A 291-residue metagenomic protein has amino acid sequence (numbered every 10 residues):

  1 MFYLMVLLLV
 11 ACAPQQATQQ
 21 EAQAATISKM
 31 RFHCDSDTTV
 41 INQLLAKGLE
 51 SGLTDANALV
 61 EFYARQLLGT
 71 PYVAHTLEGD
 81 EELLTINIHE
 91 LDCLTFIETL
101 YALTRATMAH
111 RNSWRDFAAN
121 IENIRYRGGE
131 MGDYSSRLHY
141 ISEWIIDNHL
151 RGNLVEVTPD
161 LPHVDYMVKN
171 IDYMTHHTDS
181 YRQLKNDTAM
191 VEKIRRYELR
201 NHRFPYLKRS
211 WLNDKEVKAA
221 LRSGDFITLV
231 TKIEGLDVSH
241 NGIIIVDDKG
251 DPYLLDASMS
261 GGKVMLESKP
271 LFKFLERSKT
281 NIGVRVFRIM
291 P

Functional and structural regions predicted by a protein language model:
M1-V6: Sec-dependent signal peptide recognition, specifically the positively charged N-region followed immediately by
L9-A11: C-terminal motif of bacterial Sec signal peptides marking the signal peptidase cleavage site
A13-Q15: Bacterial signal peptide processing site
Q19-E98: Cationic-aromatic interfacial patches
L67-F204, R222, V246, G250 (+1 more regions): Acidic/His-rich structured neighborhood in mature extracellular/periplasmic domains
P205-V217, T231: Short alpha-helix capping/helix-loop boundary micro-motifs
E216-A220, L236: Short, surface-exposed secondary-structure edge patches
D225-P291: C-terminal soluble interaction/assembly domains
